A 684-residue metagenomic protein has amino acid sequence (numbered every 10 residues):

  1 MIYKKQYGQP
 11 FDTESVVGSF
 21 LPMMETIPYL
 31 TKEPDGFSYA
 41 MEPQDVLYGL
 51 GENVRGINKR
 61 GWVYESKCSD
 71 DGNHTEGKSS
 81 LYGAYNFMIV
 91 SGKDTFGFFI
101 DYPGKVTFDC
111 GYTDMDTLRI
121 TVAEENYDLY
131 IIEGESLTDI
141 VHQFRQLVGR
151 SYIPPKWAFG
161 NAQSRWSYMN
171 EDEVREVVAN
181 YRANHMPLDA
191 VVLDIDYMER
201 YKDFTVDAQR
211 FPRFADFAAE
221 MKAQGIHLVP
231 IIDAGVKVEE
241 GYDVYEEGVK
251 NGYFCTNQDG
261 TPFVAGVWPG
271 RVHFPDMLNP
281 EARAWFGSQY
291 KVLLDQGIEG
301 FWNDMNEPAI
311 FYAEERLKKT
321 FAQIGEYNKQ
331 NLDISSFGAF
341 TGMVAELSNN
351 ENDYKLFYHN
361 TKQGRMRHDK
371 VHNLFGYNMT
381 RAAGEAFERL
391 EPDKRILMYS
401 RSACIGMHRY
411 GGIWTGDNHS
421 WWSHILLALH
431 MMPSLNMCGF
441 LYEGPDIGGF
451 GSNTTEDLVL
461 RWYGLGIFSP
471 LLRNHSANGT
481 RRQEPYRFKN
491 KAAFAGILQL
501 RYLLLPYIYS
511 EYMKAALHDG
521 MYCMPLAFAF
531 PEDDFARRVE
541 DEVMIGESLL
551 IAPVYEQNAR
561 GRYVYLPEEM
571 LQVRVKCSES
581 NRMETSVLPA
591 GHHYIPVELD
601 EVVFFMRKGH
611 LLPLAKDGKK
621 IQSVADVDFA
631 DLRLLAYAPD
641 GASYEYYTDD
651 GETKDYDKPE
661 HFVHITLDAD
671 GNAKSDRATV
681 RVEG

Functional and structural regions predicted by a protein language model:
M1-P155, R165-W166, E171, V178-A183 (+6 more regions): Catalytic and substrate-binding clefts that recognize carbohydrates or anionic sugar/phosphate headgroups
Y64-C68, L81-A84, R175, R283 (+3 more regions): Short, hydrophobic/amphipathic alpha-helical packing segments that form internal helix faces or helix-helix interfaces
N73, L374-F375, T380-I396, S402-I413 (+3 more regions): Catalytic core of carbohydrate-active enzymes
S80-Y82, V122-E124, K156, E199 (+7 more regions): Short, solvent-exposed loop/turn segments at the edges of secondary structure
Y82-N86, K93-T95, P103, N126 (+9 more regions): Extracellular structured ligand-interaction cores
I89-D94, N257-D259, P567-E568: Short acidic-glycine loop/turn motifs at beta-strand connectors
L147-S164, T261-F274: N-terminal small/glycine-rich loop or linker at the start of catalytic domains across soluble metabolic enzymes
P187-F494, A529-F530: Aromatic- and carboxylate-enriched substrate-binding clefts and catalytic-loop regions of carbohydrate-active enzymes
